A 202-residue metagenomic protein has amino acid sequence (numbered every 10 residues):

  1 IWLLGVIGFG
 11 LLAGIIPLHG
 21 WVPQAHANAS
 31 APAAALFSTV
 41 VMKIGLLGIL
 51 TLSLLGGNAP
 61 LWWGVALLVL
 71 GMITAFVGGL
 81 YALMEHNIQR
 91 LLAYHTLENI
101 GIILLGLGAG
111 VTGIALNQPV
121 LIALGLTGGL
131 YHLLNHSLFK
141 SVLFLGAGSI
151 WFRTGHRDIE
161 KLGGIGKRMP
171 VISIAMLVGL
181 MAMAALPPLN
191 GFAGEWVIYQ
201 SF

Functional and structural regions predicted by a protein language model:
I1-F202: Hydrophobic transmembrane alpha-helices and their helix-loop junctions in integral membrane proteins
